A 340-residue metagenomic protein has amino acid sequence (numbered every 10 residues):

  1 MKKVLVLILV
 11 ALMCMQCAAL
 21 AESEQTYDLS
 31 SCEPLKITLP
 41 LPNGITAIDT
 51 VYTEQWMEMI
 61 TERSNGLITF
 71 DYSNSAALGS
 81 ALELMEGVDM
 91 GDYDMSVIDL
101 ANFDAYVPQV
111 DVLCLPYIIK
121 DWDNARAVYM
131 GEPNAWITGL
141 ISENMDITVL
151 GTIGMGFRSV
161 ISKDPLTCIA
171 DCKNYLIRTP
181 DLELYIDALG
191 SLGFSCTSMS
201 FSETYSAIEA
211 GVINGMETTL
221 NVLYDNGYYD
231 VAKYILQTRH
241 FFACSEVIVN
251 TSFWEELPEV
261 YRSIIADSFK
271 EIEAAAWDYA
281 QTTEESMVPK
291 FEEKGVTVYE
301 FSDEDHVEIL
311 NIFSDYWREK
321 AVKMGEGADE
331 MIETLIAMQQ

Functional and structural regions predicted by a protein language model:
M1-K2, E319: Generic cytosolic/nucleocytoplasmic N-terminal low-complexity/intrinsically disordered segments
K2-K3, L176: A general lysine-centric signal
K3-A21: Sec-dependent N-terminal signal peptides of Gram-positive bacterial secreted proteins and lipoproteins
E22-N124, P133, S142-N144, T148-Q340: N-terminal secretory/targeting leader peptides
A127-V128: Ser/Thr/Gly-rich flexible loops in soluble cytosolic domains mediating phosphotransfer, phosphorylation
